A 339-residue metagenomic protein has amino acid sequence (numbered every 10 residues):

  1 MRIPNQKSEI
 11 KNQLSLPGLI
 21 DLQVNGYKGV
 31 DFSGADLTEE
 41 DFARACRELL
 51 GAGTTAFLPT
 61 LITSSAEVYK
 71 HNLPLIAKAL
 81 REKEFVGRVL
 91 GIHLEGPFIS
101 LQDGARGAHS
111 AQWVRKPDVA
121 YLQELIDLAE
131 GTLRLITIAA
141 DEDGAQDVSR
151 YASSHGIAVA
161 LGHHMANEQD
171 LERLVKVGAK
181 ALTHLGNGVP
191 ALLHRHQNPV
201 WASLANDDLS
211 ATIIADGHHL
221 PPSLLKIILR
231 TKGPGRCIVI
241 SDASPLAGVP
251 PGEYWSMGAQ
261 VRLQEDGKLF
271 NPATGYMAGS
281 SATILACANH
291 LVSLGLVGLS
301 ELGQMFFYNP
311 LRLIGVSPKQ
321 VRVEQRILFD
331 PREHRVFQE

Functional and structural regions predicted by a protein language model:
M1-S15: Short, basic, low-complexity termini and linkers enriched in Ser/Thr/Gly/Pro that act as targeting/leader peptides
L14-D36: Di-metal (Zn2+ and/or Mg2+/Mn2+) metal-binding site signature of metallo-dependent hydrolases with the MBL/beta-CASP
G18-I20, A160, V239-I240: Residue-level marker for buried hydrophobic side chains located in beta-strands that build the well-ordered beta-sheet
N25-S33, A43-N72, R88-S100, A129-D141 (+4 more regions): Divalent metal-dependent hydrolysis catalytic cores, especially in the metallo-beta-lactamase
E40, N72-L75, D118-V119, R195-V200: Charged helix-capping and loop-helix junction motifs
L94, I99-N198: Divalent metal-binding pocket/active-site signature
V148, D170-G303, V316-S317: Active-site-adjacent C-terminal substructures of enzyme catalytic domains
G235, G295-G303, R312-E339: Acidic, glycine-enriched loop/beta-strand segments at the rims of small-molecule binding/catalytic pockets
